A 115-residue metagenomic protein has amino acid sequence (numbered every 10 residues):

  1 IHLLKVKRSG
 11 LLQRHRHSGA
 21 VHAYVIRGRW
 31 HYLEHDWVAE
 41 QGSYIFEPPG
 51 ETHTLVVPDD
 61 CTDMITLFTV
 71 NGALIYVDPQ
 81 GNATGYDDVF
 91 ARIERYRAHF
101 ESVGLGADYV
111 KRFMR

Functional and structural regions predicted by a protein language model:
I1-Q13: A short glycine-rich, His/Asp/Glu-containing loop-to-beta-strand
L4-V6, V25-G28, L55, I65-F68: Short, well-ordered beta-strand segments in beta-rich or mixed alpha/beta enzyme and ligand-binding folds
R8-S9, H17-E34: Glycine- and acidic-residue-biased ligand/ion/polar-headgroup-sensing regions
H15-H17, H53: Histidine-centered active-site/metal-ligand motif
E40, P49-P79: Ligand-binding loop in jelly-roll beta-barrel domains
I75-R115: Acidic/histidine-enriched, glycine/proline-rich intrinsically disordered or flexible terminal extensions
